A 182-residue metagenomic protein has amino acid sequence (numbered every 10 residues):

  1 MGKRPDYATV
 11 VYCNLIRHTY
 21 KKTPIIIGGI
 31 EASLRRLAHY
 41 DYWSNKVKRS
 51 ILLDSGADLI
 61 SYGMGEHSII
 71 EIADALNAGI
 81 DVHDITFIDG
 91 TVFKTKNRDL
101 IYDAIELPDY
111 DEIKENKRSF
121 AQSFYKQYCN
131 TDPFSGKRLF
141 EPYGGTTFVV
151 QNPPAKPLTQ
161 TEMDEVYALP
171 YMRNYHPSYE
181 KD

Functional and structural regions predicted by a protein language model:
M1-G144, Q151: Glycine-rich beta-alpha loop elements in corrinoid/cobalamin-binding modules across cobalamin-dependent enzymes
F124-D182: N-terminal [4Fe-4S]-dependent radical SAM core
